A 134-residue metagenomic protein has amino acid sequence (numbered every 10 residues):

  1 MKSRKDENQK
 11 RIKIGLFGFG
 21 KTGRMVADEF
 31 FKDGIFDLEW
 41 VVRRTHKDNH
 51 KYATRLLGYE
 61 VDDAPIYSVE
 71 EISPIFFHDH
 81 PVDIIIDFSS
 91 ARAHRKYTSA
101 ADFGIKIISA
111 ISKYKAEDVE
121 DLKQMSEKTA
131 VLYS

Functional and structural regions predicted by a protein language model:
M1-R11: A short, basic/flexible loop-to-alpha-helix module at the beginning of a structural domain
K13-D28: Glycine-rich adenosine-cofactor-binding loop
T22, K47, A91: Conserved Rossmann-like nucleotide-cofactor binding loop
D33-E60: NAD(P)-binding Rossmann-fold cofactor-contacting core
G58-F77, I86-A93: Glycine-rich, highly charged phosphate/nucleotide-binding loops
H78-I85, D102-I107: Short acidic/histidine-rich motifs immediately flanking catalytic phosphotransfer sites in two-component signaling
R92-D102, S109-Y133: Rossmann-fold NAD(P)-binding glycine/threonine-rich loop
